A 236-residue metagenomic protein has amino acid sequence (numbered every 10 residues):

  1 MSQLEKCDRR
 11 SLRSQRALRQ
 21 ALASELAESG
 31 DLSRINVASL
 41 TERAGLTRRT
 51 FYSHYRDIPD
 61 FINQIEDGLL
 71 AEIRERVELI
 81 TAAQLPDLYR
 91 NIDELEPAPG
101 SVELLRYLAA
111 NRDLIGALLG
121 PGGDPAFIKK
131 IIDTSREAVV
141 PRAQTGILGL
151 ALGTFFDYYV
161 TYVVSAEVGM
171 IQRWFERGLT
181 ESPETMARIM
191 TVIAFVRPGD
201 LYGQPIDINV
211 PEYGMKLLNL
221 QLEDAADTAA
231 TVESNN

Functional and structural regions predicted by a protein language model:
M1-G30, R34: Basic, helix-initiating cap at the start of DNA-binding domains
A17-S24, R43, D60-A83, P99 (+1 more regions): Alpha-helical structural segments
E28-F61: Helix-turn-helix
E78-D113: Hydrophobic alpha-helical connector segments
V102-K129, P141-R142: Amphipathic alpha-helical segments used for helix-helix packing
G122-G149, D157-V168, G199: Amphipathic alpha-helical packing segments from all-alpha helical-bundle domains
V140, Q144, F156-D157, S165 (+1 more regions): C-terminal peripheral helix-coil segments that are non-catalytic and often amphipathic
